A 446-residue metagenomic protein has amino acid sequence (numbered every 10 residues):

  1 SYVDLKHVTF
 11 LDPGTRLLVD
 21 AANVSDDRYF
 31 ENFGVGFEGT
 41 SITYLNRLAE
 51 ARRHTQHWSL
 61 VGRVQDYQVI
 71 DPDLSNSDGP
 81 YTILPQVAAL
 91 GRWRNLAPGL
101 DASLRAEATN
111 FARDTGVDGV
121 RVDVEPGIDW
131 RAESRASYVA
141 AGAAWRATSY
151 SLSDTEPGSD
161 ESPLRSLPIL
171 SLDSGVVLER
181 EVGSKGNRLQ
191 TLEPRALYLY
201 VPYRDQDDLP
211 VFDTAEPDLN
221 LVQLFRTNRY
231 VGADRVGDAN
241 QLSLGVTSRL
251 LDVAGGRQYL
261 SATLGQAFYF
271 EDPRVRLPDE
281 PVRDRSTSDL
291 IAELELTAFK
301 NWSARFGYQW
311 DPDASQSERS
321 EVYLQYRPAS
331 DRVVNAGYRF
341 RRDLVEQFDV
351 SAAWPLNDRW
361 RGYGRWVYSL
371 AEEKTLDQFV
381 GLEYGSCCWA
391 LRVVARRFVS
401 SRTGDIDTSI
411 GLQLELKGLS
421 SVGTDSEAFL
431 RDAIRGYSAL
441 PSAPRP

Functional and structural regions predicted by a protein language model:
S1-P446: Outer-membrane beta-barrel proteins and related beta-barrel translocases across Gram-negative bacteria
